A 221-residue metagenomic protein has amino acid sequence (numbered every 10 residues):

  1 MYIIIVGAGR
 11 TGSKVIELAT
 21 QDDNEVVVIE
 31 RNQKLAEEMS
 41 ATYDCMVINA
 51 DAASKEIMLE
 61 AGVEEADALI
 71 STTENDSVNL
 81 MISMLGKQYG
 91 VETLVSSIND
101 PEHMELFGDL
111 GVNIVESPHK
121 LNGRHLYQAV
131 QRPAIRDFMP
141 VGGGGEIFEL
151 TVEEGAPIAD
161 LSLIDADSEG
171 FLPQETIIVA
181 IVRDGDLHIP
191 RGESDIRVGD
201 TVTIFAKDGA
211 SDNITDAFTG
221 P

Functional and structural regions predicted by a protein language model:
Y2, V6, R10, I29 (+2 more regions): Cytosolic Rossmann-like ligand/nucleotide-binding regulatory domains
I3, T11, I16-A134: Cytosolic ligand/metal-binding cores
V63, V141-G142, S194-I196: Short, flexible turn/loop "capping" segments at secondary-structure junctions
E74, G142-G145, L172-P173: Short flexible coil/turn linkers enriched for glycine and charged/polar residues that connect secondary-structure
R124-I147, P157: A charged, well-structured terminal subsegment
